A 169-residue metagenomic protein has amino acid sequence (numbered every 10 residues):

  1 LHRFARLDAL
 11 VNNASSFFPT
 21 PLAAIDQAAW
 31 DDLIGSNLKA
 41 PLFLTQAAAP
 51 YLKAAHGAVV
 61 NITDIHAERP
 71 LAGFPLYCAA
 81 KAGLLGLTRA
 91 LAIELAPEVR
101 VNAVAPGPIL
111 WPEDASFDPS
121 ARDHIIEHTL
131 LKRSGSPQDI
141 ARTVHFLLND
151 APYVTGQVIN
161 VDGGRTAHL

Functional and structural regions predicted by a protein language model:
P21-L22, A29-I34, D114, A121 (+1 more regions): Substrate-binding pocket helix/loop in short-chain dehydrogenase/reductase
I25, P70-C78, A90: Active-site loop-to-helix junction immediately N-terminal to the catalytic Tyr of the SDR YXXXK motif in Rossmann-fold
T45, A80, T88: Active-site helix of classical SDR
P50, I93-P97: Alpha-helical segment proximal to the catalytic Tyr-Lys
R69, H128, H145, N149-L169: Short C-terminal tail/terminal secondary-structure segment of NAD(P)H-dependent dehydrogenase/reductase domains
A96-R100, T155-G156: Short, small/polar-rich loop/turn modules that mediate ligand/substrate recognition or access, typified
T129-I140: A conserved structural motif in NAD(P)-dependent oxidoreductases
